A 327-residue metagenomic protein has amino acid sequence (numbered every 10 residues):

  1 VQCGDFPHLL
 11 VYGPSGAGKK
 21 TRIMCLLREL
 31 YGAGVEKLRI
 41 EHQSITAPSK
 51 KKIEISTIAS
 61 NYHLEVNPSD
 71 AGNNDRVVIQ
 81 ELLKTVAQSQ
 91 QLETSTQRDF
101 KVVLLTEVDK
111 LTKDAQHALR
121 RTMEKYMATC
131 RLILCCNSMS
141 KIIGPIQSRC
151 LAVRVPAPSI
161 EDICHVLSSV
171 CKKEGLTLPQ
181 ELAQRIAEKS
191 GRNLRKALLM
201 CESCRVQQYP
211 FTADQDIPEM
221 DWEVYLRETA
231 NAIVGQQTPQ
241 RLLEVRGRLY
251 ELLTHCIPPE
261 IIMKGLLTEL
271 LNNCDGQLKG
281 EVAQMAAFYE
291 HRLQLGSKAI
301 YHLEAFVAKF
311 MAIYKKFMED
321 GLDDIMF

Functional and structural regions predicted by a protein language model:
V1-H117, A128-I133, G144-S148, F327: P-loop/Walker A NTP-binding region and its immediately flanking N-terminal helices in P-loop NTPase folds
N61, N67, N73-N74, N137 (+3 more regions): Detector for Asparagine
A71-D221, A312: Non-catalytic interfacial helical region
E161, K172-F327: AAA+ P-loop NTPase domains with strong preference for DNA replication initiators and clamp-loader complexes
